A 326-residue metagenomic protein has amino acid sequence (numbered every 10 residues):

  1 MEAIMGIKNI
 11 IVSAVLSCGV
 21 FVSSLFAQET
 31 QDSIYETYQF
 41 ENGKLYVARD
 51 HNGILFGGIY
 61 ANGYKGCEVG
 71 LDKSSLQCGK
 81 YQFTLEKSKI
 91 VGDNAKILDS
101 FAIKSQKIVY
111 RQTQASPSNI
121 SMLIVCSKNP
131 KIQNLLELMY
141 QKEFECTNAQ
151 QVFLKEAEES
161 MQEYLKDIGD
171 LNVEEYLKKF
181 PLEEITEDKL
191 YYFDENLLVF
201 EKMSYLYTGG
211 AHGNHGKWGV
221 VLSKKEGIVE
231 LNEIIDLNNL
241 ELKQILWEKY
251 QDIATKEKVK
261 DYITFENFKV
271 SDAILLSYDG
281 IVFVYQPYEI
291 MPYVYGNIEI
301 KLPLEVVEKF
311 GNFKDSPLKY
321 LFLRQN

Functional and structural regions predicted by a protein language model:
M1-I7: N-terminal secretory signal peptides that target proteins for export/translocation
M5, V20, Q251-A254: Short regulatory "switch" loops immediately downstream of catalytic or recognition motifs within protein catalytic
I7-K8, L222: Structural motif marking the loop-to-transmembrane transition
K8-I10, R49: Hydrophobic alpha-helical context, especially transmembrane and signal-peptide helices
S13-S23: Bacterial N-terminal signal peptides
Q28-V220, K224-N326: Compositionally biased intrinsically disordered regions enriched in Thr/Gly
